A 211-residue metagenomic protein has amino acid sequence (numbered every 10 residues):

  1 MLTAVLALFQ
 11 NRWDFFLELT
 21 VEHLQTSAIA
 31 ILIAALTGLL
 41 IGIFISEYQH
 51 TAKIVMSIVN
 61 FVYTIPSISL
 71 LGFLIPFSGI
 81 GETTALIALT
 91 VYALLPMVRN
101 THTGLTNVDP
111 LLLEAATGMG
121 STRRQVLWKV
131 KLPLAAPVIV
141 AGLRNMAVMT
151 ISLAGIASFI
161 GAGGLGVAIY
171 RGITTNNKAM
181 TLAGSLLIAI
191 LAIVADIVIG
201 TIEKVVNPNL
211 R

Functional and structural regions predicted by a protein language model:
M1-L19: Short, strongly hydrophobic alpha-helical membrane anchors
F15-F44: Transmembrane alpha-helix signature in integral membrane proteins
E18, E22-T26, I75-P96, A136 (+2 more regions): Loop-to-helix entry region at the N-terminal start of transmembrane alpha-helices in multi-pass membrane transporters
I41-L74, L89, V98-T103: Cytoplasmic-entry segments and transmembrane alpha-helices of multi-pass inner-membrane transporters
Q49, T106, L182-R211: C-terminal transmembrane helix and the adjacent membrane-cytosol boundary/short C-terminal tail of inner/organellar
I75-P76, L153-L182, L186-I188: Glycine-rich helix-loop "coupling/hinge" segments at transmembrane-helix boundaries in multipass transporters
V91, R124-I156, I188, A195: Transmembrane alpha-helices
N100-I139, S158: Short cytoplasmic-facing helical segments at TM-TM junctions of multi-pass membrane proteins
